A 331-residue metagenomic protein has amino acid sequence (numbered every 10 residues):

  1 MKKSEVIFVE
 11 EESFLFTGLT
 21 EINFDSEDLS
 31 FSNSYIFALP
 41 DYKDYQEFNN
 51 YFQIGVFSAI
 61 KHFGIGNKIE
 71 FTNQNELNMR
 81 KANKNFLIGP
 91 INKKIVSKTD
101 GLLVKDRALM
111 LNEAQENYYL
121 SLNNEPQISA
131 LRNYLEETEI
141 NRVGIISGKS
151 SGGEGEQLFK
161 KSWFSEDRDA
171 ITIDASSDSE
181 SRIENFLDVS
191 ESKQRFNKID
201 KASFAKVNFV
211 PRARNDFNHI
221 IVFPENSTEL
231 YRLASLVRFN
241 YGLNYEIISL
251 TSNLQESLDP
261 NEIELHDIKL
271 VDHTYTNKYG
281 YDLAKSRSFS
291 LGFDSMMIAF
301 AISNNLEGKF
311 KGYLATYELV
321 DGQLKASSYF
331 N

Functional and structural regions predicted by a protein language model:
M1-N331: Extracytosolic ligand-binding ectodomains
